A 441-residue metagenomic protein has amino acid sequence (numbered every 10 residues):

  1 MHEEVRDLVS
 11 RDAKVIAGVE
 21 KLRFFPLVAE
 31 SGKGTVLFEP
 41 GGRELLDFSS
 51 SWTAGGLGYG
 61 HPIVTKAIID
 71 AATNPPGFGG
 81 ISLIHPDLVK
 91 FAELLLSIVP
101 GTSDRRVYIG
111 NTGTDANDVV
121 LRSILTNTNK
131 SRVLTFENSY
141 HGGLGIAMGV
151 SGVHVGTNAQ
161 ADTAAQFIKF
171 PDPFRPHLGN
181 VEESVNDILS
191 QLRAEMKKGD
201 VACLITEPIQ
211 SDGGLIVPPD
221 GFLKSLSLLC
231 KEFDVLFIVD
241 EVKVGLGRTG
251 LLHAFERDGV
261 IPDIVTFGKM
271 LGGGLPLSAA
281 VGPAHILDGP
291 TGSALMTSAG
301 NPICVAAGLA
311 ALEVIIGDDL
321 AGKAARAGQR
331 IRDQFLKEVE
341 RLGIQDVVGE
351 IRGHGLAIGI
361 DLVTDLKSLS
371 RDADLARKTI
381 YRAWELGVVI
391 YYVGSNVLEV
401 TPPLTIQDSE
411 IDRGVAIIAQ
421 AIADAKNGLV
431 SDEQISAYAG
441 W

Functional and structural regions predicted by a protein language model:
M1-W441: Conserved N-terminal phosphate-binding loop of PLP-dependent enzymes in the Aspartate aminotransferase
